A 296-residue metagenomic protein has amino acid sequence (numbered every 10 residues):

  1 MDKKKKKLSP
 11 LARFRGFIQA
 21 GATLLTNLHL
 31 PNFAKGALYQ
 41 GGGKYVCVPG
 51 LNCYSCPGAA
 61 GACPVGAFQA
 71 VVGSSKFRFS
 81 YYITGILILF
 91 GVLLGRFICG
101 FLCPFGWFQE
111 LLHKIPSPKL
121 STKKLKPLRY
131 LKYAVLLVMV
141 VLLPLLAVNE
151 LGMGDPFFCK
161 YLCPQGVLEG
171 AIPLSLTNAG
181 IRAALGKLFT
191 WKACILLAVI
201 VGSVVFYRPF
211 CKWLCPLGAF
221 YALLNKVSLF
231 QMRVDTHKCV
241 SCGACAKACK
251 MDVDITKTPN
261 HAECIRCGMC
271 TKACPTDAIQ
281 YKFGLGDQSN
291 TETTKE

Functional and structural regions predicted by a protein language model:
M1-T256, A262-E296: Non-ligating segments of multi-cofactor redox enzymes
